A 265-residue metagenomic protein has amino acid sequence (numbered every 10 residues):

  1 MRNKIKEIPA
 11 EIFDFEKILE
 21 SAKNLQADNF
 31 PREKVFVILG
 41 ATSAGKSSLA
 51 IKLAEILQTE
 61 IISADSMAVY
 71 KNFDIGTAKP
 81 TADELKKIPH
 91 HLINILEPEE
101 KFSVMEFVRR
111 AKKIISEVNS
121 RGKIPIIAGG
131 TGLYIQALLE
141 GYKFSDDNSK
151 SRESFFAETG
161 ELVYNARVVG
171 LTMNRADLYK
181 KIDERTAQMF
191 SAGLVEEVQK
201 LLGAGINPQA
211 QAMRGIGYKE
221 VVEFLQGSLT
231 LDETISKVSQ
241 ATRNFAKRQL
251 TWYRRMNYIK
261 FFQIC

Functional and structural regions predicted by a protein language model:
M1-Q58, Y164-C265: Catalytic core of IPPT-family isopentenyl/dimethylallyl transferases that prenylate adenosine-containing substrates
E11-L19, S47-I126, Y134-S149: N-terminal phosphate/diphosphate-binding loop that engages ATP/GTP or pyrophosphate donors across diverse enzyme folds
D65, I93, G130, G193 (+1 more regions): Residue-level signal for inorganic ion chemistry
M67, T131, L202: Residue-level "edge-of-site" marker
A82-K87, A157-L162, Y253: Short, conserved catalytic or adaptor-binding loops enriched in Gly and charged residues
L96-F102, A128-G129, G203-N207, Q249-L250: Low-complexity, flexible helical/coil segments
E97, S103, T131, E158 (+1 more regions): Secondary-structure junction/capping motif
E117-D183, F190-S191: Phosphate/Mg2+-binding loops and adjacent switch elements in nucleotide/diphosphate-handling enzyme cores
